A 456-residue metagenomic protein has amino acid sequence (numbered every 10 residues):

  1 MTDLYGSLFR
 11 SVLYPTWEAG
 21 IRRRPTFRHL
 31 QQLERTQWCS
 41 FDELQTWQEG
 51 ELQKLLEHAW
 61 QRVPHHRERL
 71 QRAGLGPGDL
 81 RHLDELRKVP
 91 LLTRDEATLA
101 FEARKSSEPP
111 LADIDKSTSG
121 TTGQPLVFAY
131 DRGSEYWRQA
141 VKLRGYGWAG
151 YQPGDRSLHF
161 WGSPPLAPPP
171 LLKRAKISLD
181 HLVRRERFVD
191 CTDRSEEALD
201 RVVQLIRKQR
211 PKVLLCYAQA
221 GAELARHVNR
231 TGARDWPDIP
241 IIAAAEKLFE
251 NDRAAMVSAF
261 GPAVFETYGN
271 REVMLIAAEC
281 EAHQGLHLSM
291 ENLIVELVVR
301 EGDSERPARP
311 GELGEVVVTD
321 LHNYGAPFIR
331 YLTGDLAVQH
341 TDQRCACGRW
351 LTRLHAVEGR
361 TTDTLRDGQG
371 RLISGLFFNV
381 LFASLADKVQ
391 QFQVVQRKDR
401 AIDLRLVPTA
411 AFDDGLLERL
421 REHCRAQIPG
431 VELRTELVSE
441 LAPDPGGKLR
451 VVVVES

Functional and structural regions predicted by a protein language model:
M1-S117, G123-Q139, L143-R156, S163 (+6 more regions): Nucleotide 5′-phosphate-binding alpha/beta core
K54, S163-E291: Conserved adenylate-forming
G120, R207, S258, S384-D387 (+1 more regions): Solvent-exposed polar/charged
T122, E301-S304, Q369, G446: Residue-level recognition of short loop/turn positions
R156-L158, V317: Conserved beta-strand elements of the Class I
R185, A263, Q393, E432-R434: Conserved beta-strand segments of alpha/beta enzyme cores
L214, V317, Y324-P429: AMP-binding/adenylate-forming catalytic core of the ANL superfamily
L248-R344, T361-D363: Conserved AMP-binding/adenylate-forming
